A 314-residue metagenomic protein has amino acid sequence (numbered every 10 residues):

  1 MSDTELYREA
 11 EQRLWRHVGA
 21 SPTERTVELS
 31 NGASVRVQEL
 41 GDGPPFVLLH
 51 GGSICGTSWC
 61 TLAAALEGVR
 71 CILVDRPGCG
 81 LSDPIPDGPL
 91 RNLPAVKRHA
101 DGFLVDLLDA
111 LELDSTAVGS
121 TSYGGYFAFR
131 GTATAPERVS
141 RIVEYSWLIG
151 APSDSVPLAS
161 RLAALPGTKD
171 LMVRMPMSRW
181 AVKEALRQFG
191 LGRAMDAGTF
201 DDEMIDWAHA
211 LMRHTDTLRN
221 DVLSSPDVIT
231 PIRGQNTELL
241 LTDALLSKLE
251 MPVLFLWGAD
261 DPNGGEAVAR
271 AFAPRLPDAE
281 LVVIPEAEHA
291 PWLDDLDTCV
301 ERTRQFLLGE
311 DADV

Functional and structural regions predicted by a protein language model:
M1-F46, E67-V69, G88, L113-D114 (+1 more regions): Alpha/beta-hydrolase fold catalytic core
A33-P84: Conserved HGGG/HGGXW glycine-rich cap/lid loop of the alpha/beta-hydrolase fold
R76-Y123: Active-site loop/oxyanion-hole signature of alpha/beta-hydrolase fold enzymes
I142-M175: Flexible "cap/lid" loop of the alpha/beta hydrolase fold
S153-P157, P176-S247: Conserved alpha/beta-hydrolase catalytic His-Asp/Glu region
L249, F255-W257: Short beta-strand/loop motif that positions the catalytic acidic residue of the alpha/beta-hydrolase fold
D260-G264: Acidic catalytic loop of the alpha/beta-hydrolase fold
D278-V314: Catalytic active-site module of serine/aspartate enzymes centered on a nucleophile-bearing elbow/loop
